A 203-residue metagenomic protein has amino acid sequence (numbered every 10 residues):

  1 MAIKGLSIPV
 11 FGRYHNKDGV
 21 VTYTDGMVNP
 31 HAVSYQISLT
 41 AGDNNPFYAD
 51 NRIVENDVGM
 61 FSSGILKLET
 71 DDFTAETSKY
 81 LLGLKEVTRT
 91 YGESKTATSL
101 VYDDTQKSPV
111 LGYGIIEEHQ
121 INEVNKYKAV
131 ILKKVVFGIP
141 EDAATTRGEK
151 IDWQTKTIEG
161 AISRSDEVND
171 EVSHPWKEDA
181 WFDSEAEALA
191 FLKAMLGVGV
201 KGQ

Functional and structural regions predicted by a protein language model:
M1-L82, K134-D152: Solvent-exposed edge beta-strands and adjacent loop segments that serve as assembly or binding interfaces
L6-I8, G12, K67, R89 (+1 more regions): Hydrophobic transmembrane signal anchors and adjacent membrane-proximal interface regions, especially in viral
H15, T24, A49, G92 (+2 more regions): Compositionally biased, intrinsically disordered low-complexity regions enriched in proline and serine
N16, V87-E93, V168-H174: Intrinsically disordered, low-complexity coil segments
Y23-N29, K126-K134, P175-A180: Short amphipathic beta-strand/extended segments with alternating polar/hydrophobic composition
V58-V130: Structured, beta-strand-rich domain cores that present glycine/charged loop surfaces used to bind extended ligands
V135-Q203: Mixed-charge, glycine-accented linear interaction segment located at domain edges/termini
